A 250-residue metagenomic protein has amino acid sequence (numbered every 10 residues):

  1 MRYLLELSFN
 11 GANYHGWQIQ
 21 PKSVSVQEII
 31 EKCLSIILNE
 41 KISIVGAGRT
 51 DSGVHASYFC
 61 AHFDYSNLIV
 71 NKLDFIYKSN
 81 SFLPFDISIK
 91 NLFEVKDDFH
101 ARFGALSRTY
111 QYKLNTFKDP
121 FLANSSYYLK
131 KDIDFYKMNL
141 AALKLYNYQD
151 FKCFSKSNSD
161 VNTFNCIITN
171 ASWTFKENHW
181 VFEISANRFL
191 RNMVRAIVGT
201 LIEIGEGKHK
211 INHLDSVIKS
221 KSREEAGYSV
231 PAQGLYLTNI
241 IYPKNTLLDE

Functional and structural regions predicted by a protein language model:
M1-E250: Structured-RNA-binding interfaces characteristic of tRNA pseudouridine synthases
